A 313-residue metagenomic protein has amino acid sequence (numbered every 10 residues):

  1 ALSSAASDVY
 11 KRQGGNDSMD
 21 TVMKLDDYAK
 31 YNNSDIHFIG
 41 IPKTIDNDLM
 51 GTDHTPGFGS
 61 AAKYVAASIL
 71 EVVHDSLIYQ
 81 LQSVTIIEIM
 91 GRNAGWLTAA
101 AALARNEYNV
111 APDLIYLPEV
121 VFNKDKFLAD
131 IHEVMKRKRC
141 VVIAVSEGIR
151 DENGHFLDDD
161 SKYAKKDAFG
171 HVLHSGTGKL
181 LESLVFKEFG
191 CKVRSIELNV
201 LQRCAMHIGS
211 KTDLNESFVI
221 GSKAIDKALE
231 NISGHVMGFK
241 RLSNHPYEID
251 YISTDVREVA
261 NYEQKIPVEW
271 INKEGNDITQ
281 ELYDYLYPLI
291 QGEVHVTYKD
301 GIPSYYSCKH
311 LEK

Functional and structural regions predicted by a protein language model:
A1, K126-F127, V219: Short, conserved clusters of charged catalytic residues that mark active-site and nucleotide-handling motifs
A1-Y10: Single conserved hydrophobic/aromatic residue that forms the stacking wall/gate of nucleotide- or nucleobase-binding
L2, M23, L103, S222-I225 (+1 more regions): Residues within alpha-helical segments
R12-G14, D20-D35, I39, T55-R194: Accessory alpha-helical/coil subdomains and C-terminal extensions that flank or cap enzyme catalytic cores
N16-S18, K43-N47, G91-N93, V120-F122 (+2 more regions): Acidic, glycine-rich active-site loops and adjacent beta-strand->loop/helix elements that engage anionic groups
D46-H54: Glycine-rich, charge-decorated loop segments at or immediately adjacent to ligand/cofactor-binding or catalytic sites
D159-K313: C-terminal non-catalytic interaction/assembly regions of soluble proteins
